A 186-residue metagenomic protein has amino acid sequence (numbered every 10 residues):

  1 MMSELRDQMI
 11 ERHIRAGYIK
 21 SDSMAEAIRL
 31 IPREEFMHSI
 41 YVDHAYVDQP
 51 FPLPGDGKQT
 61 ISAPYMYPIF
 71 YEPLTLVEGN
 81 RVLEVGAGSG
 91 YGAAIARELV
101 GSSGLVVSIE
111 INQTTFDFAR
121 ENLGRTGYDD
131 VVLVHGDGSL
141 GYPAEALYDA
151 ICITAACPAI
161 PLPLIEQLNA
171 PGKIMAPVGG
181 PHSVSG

Functional and structural regions predicted by a protein language model:
M1-V85, Y91-I95, L99, T114-R125 (+1 more regions): Class I SAM-dependent transferase core
T75-G186: Conserved nucleotide-cofactor-binding alpha/beta core module
